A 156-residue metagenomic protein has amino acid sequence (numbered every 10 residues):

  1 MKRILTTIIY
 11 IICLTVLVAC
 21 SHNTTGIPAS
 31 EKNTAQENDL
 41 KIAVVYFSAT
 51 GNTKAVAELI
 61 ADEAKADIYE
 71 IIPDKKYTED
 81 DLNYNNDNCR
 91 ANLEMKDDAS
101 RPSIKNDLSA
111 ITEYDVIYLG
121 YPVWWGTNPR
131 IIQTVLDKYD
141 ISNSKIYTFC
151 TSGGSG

Functional and structural regions predicted by a protein language model:
M1-I9: Bacterial N-terminal signal peptides that target proteins for export
V16-A19: C-terminal motif of bacterial Sec signal peptides marking the signal peptidase cleavage site
S21-L119, G126-N128, Q133: N-terminal beta1-alpha1-beta2 submodule of the flavodoxin-like/Rossmannoid cofactor-binding fold
A49, W124, G153-S155: Short beta->alpha connector loops
I111, D137-N143: Short, conserved loop/helix-junction motifs that constitute active-site signature segments in enzyme catalytic cores
Y121-P122, C150: Conserved strand-to-loop "acid loop" that flanks and positions the catalytic carboxylate
K145-G156: Short, glycine-/small-residue-rich phosphate/pyrophosphate-handling segment
